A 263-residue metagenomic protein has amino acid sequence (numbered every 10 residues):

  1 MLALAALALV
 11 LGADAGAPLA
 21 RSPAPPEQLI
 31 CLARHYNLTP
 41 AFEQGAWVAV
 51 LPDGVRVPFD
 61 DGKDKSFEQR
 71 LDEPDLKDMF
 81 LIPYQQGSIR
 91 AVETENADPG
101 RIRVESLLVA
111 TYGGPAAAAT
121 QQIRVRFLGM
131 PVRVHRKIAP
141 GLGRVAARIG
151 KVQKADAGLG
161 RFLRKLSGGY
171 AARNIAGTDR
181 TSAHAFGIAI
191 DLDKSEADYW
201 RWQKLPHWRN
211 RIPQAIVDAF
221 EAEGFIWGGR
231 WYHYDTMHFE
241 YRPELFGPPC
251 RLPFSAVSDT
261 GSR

Functional and structural regions predicted by a protein language model:
L2-L11: Sec-dependent N-terminal signal peptides
V10-A24: Cleaved targeting-peptide boundary
P18-A20, A222, D235-R263: Low-complexity, Gly/Ser/Thr/Pro-rich intrinsically disordered linker/tail segments
A24-W231: Cell-envelope/glycan interface and biosynthesis
